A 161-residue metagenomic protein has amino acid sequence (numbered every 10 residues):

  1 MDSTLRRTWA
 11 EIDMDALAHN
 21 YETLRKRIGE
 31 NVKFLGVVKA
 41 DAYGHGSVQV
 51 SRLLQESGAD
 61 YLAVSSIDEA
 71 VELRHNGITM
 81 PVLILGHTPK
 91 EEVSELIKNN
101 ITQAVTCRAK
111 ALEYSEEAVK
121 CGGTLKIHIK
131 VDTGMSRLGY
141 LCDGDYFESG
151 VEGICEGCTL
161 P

Functional and structural regions predicted by a protein language model:
D2-E11, V32-P161: Active-site-proximal beta-alpha core segment in soluble small-molecule metabolic enzymes
L5-G29: Positively charged, low-complexity intrinsically disordered leader regions
